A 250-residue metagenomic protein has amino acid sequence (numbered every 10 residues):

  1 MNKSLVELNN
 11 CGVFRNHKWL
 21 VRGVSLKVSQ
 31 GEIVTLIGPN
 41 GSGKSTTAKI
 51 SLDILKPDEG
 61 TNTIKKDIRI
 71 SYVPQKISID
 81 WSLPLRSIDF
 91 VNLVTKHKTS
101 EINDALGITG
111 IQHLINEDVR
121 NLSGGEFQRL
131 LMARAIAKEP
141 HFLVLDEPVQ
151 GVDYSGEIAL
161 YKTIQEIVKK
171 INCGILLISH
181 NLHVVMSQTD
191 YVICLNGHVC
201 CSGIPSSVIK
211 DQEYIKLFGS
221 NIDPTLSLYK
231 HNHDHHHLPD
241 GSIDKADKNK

Functional and structural regions predicted by a protein language model:
T99-L114: Conserved ABC ATPase "signature" region
D118-L122, E126: Conserved ABC ATPase signature
L143-E147: Catalytic Walker B motif of ABC-type/P-loop ATPase nucleotide-binding domains
S179-H180: H-loop/switch region of ABC-family ATPase nucleotide-binding domains
V192-I204: H-loop (His-switch) and adjacent beta-strand-loop-beta switch element of ABC-type ATPase nucleotide-binding domains
K210, L217-K250: ABC ATPase nucleotide-binding domains
